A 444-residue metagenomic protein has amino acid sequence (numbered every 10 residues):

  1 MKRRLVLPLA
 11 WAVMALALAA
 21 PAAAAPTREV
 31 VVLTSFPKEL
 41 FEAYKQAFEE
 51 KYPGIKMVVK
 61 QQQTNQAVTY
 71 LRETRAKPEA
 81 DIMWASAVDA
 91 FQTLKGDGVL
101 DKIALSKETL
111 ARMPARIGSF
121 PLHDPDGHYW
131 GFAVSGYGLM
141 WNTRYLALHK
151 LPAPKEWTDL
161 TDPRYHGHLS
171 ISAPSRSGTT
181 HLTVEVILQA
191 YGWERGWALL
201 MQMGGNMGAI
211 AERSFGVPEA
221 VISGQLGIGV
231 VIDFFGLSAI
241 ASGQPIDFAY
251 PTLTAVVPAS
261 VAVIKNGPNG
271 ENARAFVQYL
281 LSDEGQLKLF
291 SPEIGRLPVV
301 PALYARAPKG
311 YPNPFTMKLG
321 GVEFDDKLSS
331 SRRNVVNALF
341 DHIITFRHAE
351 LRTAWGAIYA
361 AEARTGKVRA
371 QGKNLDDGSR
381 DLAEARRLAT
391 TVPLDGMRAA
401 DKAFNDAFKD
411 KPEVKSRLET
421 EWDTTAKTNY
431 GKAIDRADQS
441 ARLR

Functional and structural regions predicted by a protein language model:
A25-Q92: Early extracytoplasmic/lumenal segment of secretory-pathway proteins
S35-E42, E79-I222: Extracytoplasmic ligand-binding site segments that recognize negatively charged/polar headgroups
P78-A85, I210, G227-I232, D247-A249: Paired acidic/hydrophobic, glycine-rich loop segments that form the ligand-binding mouth/hinge of periplasmic-binding
D89-T93, I222, L226-P245: A ligand-binding cleft/hinge motif common to bilobed small-molecule-binding domains
M140-Y145, V257-G270, K288-L289: A bilobed periplasmic-binding-protein/Venus flytrap-type ligand-binding module shared by bacterial periplasmic
H168-S172, Y279-P301: Periplasmic-binding protein-like
L199-G204, I210, A241-G267, A305: Periplasmic-binding protein-like
Y359-R444: C-terminal non-catalytic accessory extensions
